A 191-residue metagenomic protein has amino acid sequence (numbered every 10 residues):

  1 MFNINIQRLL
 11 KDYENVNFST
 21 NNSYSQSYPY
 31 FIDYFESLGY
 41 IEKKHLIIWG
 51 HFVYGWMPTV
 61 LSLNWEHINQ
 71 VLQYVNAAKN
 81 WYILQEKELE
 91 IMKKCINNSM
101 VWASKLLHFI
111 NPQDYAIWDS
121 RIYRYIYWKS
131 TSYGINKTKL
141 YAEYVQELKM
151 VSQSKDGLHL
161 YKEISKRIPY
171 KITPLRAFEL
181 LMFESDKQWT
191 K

Functional and structural regions predicted by a protein language model:
M1-C95, P112-K191: An N-terminal alpha-helical hairpin/helix-loop-helix interaction module that forms a charged, gly/pro-flexible surface
A103-H108: Short hydrophobic alpha-helical segments that form membrane-spanning helices or hydrophobic packing faces of helical
